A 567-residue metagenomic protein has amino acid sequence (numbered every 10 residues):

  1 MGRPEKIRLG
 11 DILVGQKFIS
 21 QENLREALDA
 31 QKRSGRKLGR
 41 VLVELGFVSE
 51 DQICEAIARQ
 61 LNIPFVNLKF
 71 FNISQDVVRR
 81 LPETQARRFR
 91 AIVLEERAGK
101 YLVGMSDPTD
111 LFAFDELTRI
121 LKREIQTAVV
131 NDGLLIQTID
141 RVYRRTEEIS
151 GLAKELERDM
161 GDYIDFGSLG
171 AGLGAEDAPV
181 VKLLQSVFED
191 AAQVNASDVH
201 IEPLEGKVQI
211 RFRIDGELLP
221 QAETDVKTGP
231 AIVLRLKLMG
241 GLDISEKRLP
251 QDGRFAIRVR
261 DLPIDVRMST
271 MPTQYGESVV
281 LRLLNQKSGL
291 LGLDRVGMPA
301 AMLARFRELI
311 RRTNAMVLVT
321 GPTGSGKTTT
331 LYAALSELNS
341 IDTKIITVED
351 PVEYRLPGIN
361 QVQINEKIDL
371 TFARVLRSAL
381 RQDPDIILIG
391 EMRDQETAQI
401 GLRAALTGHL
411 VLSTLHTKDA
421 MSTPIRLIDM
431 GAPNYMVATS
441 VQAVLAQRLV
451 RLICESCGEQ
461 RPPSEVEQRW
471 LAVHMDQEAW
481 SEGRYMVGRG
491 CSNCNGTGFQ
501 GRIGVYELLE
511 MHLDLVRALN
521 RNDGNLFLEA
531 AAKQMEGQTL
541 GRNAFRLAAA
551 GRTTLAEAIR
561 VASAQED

Functional and structural regions predicted by a protein language model:
M1, L24-A30: Short, recurring structural edge motifs at helix starts
R3-I12, R33-V41: Short, solvent-exposed linear patches
L9, N23, I53, A113-E116 (+5 more regions): Hydrophobic side chains in well-ordered alpha-helices
G15, L28, G39-R123, Q251-M271: Polyanionic, low-complexity intrinsically disordered segments
R25, P64-F71, E124-N131, S150-A153 (+5 more regions): Interdomain boundary/hinge elements
N67-F70, G133-S186, V194: Charged, low-hydrophobicity low-complexity segments
M105-E148, G297-I310: Short glycine/Trp-rich loop-beta-loop segment that forms part of the substrate-binding cleft
L173-D190, V194-D567: Short, flexible helix-loop junctions that flank or precede catalytic/ligand sites
